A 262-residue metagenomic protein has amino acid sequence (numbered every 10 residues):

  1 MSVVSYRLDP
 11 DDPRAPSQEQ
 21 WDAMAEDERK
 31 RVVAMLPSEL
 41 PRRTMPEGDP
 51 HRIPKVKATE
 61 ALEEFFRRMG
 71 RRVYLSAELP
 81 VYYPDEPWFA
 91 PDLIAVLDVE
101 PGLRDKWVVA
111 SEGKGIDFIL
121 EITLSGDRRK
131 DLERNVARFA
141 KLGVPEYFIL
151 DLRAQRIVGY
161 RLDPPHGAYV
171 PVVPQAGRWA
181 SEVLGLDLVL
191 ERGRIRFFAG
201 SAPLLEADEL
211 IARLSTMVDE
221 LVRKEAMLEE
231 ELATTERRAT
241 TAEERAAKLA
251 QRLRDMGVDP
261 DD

Functional and structural regions predicted by a protein language model:
S2-D27, P37-T44, L79-P91, V96-F118 (+2 more regions): C-terminal interaction segment
G48-A77, Y82-F89: Acidic-basic catalytic patches of nuclease active cores, encompassing PD-(D/E)XK and other metal-cofactor nuclease
P145: Short acidic/polar active-site loop segments enriched in Thr and Asp
